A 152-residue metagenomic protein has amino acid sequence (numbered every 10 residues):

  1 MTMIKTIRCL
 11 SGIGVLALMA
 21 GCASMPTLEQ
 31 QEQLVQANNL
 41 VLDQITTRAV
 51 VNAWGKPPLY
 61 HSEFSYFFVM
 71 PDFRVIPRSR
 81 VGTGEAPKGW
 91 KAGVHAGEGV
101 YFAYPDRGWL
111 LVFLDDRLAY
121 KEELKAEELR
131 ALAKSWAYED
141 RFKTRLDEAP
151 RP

Functional and structural regions predicted by a protein language model:
T2-S11: Bacterial N-terminal signal peptides that target proteins for export
L18-G21: C-terminal motif of bacterial Sec signal peptides marking the signal peptidase cleavage site
A23-P152: Residues within mature, well-folded domains
